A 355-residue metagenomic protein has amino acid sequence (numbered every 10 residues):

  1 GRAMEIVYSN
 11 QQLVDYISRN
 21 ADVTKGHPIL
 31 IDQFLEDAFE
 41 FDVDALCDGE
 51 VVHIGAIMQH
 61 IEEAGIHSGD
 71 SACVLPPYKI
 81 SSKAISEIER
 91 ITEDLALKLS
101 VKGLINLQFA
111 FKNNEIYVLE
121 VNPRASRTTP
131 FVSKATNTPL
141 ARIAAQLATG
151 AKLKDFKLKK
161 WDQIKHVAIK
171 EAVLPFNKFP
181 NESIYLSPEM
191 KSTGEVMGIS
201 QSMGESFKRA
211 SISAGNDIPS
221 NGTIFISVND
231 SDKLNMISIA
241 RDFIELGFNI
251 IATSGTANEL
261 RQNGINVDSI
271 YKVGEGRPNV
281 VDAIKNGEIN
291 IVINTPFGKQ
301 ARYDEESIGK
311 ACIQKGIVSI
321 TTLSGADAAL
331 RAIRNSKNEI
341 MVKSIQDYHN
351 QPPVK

Functional and structural regions predicted by a protein language model:
G1, E189-T193, I244, C312-I313: Short glycine-enriched loop/turn motifs at secondary-structure junctions
M4-S220: ATP-dependent carboxylate activation and anion-phosphoryl transfer catalytic cores that bind Mg-ATP to form
Y16-I17, G65-H67, F131, R261 (+3 more regions): Short, charged, surface-exposed secondary-structure boundary motifs
I31, A56, I105-L107, I199 (+5 more regions): General beta-strand structural signal in soluble alpha/beta enzymes
R124, N229-S231, P296-Q300: Short glycine-rich anion-binding loops that position phosphate/pyrophosphate groups of nucleotides and phosphorylated
A144, S206, L260, V292 (+1 more regions): Hydrophobic, well-ordered secondary-structure elements that form the walls of internal hydrophobic environments
P219-I293: Conserved structured catalytic cores and adjacent interaction surfaces of nucleotide-binding/hydrolyzing enzymes
Y271-K272, V280-K355: Peripheral docking tails and interdomain loops at the edges of cofactor- or intermediate-handling domains
